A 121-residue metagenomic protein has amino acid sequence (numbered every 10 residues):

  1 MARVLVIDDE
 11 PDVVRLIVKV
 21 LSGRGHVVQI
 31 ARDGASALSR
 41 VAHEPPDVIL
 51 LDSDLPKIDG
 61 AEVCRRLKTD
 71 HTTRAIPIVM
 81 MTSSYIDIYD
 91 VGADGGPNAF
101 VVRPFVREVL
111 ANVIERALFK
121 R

Functional and structural regions predicted by a protein language model:
V14, P56, R74: The feature encodes the CheY-like receiver
R15-G23: Charged docking surfaces used in two-component/phosphorelay signaling
G25-R32, R40: Short hydrophobic/Thr-rich beta-strand motif most characteristic of the beta2 strand and flanking loop of CheY-like
I30, L55-I58: Residue-level signal for the "D+5" position in two-component response regulator receiver
D52: Active-site residues of response regulator receiver
M81-T82: Hydrophobic/aromatic residues positioned on beta-strands within the core alpha/beta folds
F105-I114: C-terminal output helix
